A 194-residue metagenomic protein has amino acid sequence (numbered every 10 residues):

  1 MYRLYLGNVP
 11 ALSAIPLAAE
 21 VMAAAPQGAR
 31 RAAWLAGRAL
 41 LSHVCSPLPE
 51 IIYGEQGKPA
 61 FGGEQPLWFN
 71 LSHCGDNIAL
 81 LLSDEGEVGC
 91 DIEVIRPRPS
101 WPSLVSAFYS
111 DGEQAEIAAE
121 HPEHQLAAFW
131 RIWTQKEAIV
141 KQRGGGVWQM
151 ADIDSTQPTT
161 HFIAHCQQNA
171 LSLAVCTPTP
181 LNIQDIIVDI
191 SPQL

Functional and structural regions predicted by a protein language model:
M1-L194: Core catalytic alpha/beta fold that binds nucleotide/phospho-ligands
